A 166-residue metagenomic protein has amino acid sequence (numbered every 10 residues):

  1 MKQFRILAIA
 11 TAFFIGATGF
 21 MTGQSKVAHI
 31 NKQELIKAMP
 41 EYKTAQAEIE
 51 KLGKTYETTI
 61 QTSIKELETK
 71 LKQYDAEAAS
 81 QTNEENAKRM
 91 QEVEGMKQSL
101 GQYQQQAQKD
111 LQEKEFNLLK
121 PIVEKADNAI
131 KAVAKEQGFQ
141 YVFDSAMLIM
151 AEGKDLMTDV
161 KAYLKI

Functional and structural regions predicted by a protein language model:
M1-K26: Bacterial Sec-dependent N-terminal signal peptides
Q24-I166: Amphipathic, charged alpha-helical segments and their helix-to-coil junctions in extracytoplasmic/peripheral assemblies
